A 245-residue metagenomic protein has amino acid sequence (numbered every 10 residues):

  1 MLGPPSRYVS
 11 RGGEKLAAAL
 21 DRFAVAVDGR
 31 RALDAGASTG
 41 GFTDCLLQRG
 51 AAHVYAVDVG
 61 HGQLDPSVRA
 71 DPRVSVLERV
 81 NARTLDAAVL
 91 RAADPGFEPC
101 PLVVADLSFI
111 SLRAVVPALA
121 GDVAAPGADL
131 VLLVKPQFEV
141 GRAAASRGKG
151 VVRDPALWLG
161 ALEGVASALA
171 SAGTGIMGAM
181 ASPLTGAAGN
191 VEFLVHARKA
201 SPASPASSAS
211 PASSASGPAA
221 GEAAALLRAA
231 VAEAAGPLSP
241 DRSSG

Functional and structural regions predicted by a protein language model:
M1-V27: Class I SAM-dependent transferase core
V27-S38: Conserved class I S-adenosyl-L-methionine
T39-A51: Conserved SAM-binding loop of SAM-dependent methyltransferases across substrates and taxa, primarily the Class I
A52-A114: S-adenosyl-L-methionine
R113-V131: A short glycine-rich, Lys/Arg-flanked "PGG" loop and its adjoining helix->strand segment in the class I
P136-R153: Short, glycine-/aromatic-enriched active-site segment of Class I SAM-dependent methyltransferases
L159-A172: Short alpha-helix
V191, R198-G245: Flexible, glycine-/basic-rich loop-and-beta segments that form/coincide with the SAM-dependent methyltransferase
